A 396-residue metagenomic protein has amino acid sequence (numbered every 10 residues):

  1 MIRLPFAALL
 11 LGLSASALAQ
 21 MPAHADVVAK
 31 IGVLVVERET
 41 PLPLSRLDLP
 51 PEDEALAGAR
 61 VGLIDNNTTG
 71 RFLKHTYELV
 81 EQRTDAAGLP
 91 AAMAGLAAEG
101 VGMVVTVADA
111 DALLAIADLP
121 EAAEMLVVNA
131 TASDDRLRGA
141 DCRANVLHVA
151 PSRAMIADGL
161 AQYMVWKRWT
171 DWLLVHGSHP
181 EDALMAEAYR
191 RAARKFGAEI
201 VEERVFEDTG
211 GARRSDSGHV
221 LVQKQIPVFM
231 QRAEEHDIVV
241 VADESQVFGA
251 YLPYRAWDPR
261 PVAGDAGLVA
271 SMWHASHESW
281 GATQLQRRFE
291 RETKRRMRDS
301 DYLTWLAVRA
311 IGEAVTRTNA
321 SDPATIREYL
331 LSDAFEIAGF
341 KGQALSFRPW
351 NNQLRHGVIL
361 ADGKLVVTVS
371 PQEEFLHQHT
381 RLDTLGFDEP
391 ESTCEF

Functional and structural regions predicted by a protein language model:
I2-A7, A19-F396: Extracytosolic ligand-binding ectodomains
L13-A19: C-terminal segment of classical bacterial N-terminal signal peptides
